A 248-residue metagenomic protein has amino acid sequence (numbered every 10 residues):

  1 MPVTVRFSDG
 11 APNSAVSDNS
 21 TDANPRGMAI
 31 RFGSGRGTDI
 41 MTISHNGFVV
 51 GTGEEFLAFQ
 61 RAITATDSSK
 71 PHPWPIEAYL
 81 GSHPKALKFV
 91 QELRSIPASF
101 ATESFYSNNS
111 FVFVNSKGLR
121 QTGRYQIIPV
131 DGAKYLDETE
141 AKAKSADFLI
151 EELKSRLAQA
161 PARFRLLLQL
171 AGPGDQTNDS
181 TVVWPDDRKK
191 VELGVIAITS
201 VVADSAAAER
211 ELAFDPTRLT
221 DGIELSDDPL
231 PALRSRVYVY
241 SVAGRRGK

Functional and structural regions predicted by a protein language model:
M1-K248: Active-site-adjacent core segments of small-molecule enzymes
